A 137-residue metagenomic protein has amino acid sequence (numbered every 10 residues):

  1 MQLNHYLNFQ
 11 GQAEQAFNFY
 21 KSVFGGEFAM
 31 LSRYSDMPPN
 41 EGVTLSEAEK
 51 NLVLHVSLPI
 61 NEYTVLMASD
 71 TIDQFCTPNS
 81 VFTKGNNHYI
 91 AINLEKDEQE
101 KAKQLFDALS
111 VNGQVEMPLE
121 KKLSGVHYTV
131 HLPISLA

Functional and structural regions predicted by a protein language model:
M1-L3: Extreme N-terminal starter segment of soluble prokaryotic enzymes
H5-L7, I92: Conserved hydrophobic beta-strand within the GNAT/NAT acetyltransferase core sheet that lines the active-site cleft
L7-Y63: Core segments of cupin and vicinal oxygen chelate
A29-R33, L54, L66-T83, H88-A137: Vicinal oxygen chelate
